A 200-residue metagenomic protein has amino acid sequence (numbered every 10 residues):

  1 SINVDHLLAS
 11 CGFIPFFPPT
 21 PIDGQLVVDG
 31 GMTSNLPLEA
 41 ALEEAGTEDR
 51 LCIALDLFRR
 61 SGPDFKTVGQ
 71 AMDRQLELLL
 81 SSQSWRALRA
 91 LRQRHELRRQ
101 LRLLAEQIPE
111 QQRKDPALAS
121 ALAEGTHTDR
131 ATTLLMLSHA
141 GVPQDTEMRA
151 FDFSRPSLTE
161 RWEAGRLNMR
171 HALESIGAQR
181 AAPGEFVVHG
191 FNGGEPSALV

Functional and structural regions predicted by a protein language model:
S1-N3, I22-V27, G31-V200: Non-catalytic peripheral regions of patatin-like phospholipases
H6: Active-site capping/gating segments
A9-S10: Short helix- or helix-capping micro-motifs that position conserved polar/aromatic residues at function-defining sites
I14-I22: Conserved catalytic cysteine-centered active-site region of acyl-thioester-dependent Claisen-condensing enzymes
